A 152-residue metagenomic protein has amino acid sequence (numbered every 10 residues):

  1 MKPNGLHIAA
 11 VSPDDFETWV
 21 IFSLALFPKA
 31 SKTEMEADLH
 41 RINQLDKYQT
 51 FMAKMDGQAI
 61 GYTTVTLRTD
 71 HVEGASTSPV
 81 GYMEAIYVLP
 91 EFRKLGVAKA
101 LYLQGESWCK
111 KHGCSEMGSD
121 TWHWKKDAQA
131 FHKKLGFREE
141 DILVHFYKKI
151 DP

Functional and structural regions predicted by a protein language model:
G5-W19: A short beta-loop-alpha structural element at the N-terminal edge of CoA-dependent acyl/N-acetyltransferase catalytic
F16, V20-E34, H71: Helix-loop element at the rim of GNAT/NAT acetyltransferase active sites that forms part of the acceptor-substrate
S31-M52, T64: Active-site rim helix/loop that mediates acceptor-substrate recognition in acyltransferases
M52, Q58-L67, Y82, Y87: Conserved beta-strand in the GNAT
V88, K94-S107, K134: Conserved acetyl-CoA-binding loop-helix of GNAT-fold acetyltransferases
C109-T121: Conserved GNAT acetyl-CoA-binding A-motif
C114, K133-I142: Conserved acetyl-CoA-binding loop of GNAT-fold acetyltransferases
S119-A128, Y147: Conserved beta-strand-loop-alpha-helix junction that forms the acyl-donor binding cleft
